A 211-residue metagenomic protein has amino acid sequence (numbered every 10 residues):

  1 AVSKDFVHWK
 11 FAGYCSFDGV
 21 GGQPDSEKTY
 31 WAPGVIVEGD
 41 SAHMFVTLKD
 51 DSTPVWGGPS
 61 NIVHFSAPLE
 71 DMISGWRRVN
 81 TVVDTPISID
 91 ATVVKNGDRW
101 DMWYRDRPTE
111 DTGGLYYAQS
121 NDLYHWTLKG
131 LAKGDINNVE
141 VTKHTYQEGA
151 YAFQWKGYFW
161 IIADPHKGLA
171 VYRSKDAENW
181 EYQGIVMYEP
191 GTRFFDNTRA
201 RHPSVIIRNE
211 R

Functional and structural regions predicted by a protein language model:
A1-R211: Carbohydrate-active catalytic/glycan-binding domains of CAZyme proteins, especially the secreted or lumenal ectodomains
